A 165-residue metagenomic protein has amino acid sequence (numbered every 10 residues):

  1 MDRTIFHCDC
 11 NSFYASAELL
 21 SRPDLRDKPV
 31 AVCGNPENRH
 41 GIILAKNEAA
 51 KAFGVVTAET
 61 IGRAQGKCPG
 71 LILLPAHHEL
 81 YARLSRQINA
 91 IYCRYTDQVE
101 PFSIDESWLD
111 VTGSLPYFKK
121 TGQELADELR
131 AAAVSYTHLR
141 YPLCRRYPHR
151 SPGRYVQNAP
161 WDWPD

Functional and structural regions predicted by a protein language model:
M1-R140, R145-D165: Gly/Gly-Pro- and Ser/Thr-rich, intrinsically disordered tail segments characteristic of DNA damage-repair and tolerance
